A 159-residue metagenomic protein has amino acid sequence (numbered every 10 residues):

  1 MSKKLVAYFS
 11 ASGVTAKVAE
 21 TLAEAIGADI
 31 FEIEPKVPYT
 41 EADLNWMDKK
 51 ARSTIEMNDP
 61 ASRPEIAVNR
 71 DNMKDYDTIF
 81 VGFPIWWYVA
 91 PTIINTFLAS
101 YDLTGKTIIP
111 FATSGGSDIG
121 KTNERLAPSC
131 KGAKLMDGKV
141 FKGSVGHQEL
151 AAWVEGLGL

Functional and structural regions predicted by a protein language model:
M1-T78, Y88-A90, N95, A99 (+1 more regions): N-terminal beta1-alpha1-beta2 submodule of the flavodoxin-like/Rossmannoid cofactor-binding fold
I26-A28, K106, A133: A structural micro-motif
S53, K106-T107: P-loop/Walker A phosphate-binding loop and immediately adjacent motor/lid segment at beta-alpha junctions
M73, A99-G105, S129-C130: Short, conserved loop/helix-junction motifs that constitute active-site signature segments in enzyme catalytic cores
F83-P84: Glycine-rich, N-terminal phosphate-binding loop of Rossmann-like dinucleotide-binding domains
W87-Y88, G116: Acidic catalytic loop of the alpha/beta-hydrolase fold
I109-G146: Short, glycine-/small-residue-rich phosphate/pyrophosphate-handling segment
